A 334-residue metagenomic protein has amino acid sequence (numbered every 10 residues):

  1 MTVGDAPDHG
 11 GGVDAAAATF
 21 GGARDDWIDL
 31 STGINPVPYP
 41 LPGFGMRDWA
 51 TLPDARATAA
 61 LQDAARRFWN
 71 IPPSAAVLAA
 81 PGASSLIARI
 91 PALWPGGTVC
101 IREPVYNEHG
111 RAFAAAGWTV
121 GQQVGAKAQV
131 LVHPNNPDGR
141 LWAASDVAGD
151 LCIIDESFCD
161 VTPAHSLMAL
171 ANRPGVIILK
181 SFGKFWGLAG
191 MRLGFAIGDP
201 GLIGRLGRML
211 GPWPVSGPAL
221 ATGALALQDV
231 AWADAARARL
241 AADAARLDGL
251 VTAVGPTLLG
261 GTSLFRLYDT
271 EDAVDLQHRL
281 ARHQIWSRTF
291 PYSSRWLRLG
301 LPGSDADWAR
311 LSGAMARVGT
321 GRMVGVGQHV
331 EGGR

Functional and structural regions predicted by a protein language model:
M1-A57, A64: N-terminal "arm"/small-domain region of PLP-dependent enzymes with the aminotransferase-like
D29, L179, T257-G261, R288-P291: Short beta-strand
A59, S74-V99, N107-H109, G194: Conserved beta-loop-alpha segment that forms the PLP phosphate-binding cup at the N-terminus of a helix
A114, T119-M168: Active-site phosphate-binding strand-loop segment of PLP-dependent enzymes
L179-T252, P256-L258: PLP-dependent aminotransferase class I/II
V251-H283, L301: Conserved PLP-binding catalytic core of the aspartate aminotransferase-like
Y292-R334: PLP-dependent enzyme catalytic core of the Aspartate aminotransferase-like
